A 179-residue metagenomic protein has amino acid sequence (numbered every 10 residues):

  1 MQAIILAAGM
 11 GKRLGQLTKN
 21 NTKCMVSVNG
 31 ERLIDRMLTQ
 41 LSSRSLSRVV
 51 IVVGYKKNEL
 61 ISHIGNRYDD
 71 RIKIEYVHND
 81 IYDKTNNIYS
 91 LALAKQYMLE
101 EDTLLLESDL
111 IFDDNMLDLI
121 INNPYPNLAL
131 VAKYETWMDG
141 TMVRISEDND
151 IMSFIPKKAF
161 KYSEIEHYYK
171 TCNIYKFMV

Functional and structural regions predicted by a protein language model:
M1-T18: N-terminal nucleotide-binding beta1-loop-alpha1 segment
Q2-I5, E31-E101: Conserved N-terminal catalytic core of the sugar/cofactor nucleotidyltransferase
A7, V53, E107, V131: Short beta-strand/turn micro-motifs composed of small residues that flank or help shape donor/cofactor-binding pockets
N20-D35: Short catalytic helix/loop segments, enriched in acidic residues and glycine and frequently bearing histidine
C24, K73-E75, D150: Conserved beta-strand segments of alpha/beta enzyme cores
E101-I111: Short beta-strand-to-loop acidic/aromatic patch adjacent to the donor-nucleotide binding site
D113-V179: Conserved core of the sugar-phosphate nucleotidyltransferase
